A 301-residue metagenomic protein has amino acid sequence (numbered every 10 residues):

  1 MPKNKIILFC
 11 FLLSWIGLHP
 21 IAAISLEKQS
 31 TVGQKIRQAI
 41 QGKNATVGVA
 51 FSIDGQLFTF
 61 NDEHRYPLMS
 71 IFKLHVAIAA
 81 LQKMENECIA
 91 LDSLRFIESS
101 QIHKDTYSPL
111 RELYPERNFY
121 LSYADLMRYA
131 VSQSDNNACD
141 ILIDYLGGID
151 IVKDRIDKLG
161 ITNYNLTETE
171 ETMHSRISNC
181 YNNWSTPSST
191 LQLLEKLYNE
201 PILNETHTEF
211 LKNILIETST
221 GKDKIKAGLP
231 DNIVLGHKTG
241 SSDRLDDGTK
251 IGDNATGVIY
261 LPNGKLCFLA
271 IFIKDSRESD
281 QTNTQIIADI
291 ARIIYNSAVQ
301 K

Functional and structural regions predicted by a protein language model:
M1-K28: Bacterial Sec-dependent N-terminal signal peptides
I21-P67: Beta-lactamase-like hydrolase cores
L26-A39, D144-Y145, I149-D150, K196-K224 (+2 more regions): Structured C-terminal helix/loop/strand segments within mature extracytoplasmic catalytic/sensor domains
T46, F119, D140-I202: Mid-domain, small-residue-enriched loop/turn segments at the edges of structured enzyme/sensor domains
G48-S52, T59, H75, F96 (+2 more regions): Soluble periplasmic/extracytoplasmic beta-strand elements of cell-envelope proteins
P67-R95, A130, L269: Active-site SXXK
Q82-I102, I149, K153, N204-T208: Short, well-structured active-site flanking segments
I102-I141: Conserved catalytic neighborhood of penicillin-recognizing serine enzymes
